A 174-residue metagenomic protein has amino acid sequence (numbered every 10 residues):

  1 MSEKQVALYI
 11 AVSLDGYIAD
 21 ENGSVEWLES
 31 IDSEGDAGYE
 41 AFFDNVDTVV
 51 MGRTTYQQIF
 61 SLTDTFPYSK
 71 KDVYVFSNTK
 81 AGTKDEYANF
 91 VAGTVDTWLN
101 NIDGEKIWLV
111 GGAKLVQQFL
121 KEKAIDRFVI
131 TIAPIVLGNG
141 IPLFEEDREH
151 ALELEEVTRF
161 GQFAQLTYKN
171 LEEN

Functional and structural regions predicted by a protein language model:
M1-N174: Enzymes that bind and transform nitrogen-containing heteroaromatic metabolites
